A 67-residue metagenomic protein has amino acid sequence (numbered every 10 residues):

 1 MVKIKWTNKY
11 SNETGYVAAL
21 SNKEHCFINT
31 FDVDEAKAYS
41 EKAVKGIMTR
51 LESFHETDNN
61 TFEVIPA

Functional and structural regions predicted by a protein language model:
M1-D32: Short aromatic-glycine-(Arg/Gly/Cys) micro-motifs in beta-strand/loop hairpins
V33-A67: Short, mixed-charge low-complexity intrinsically disordered segments
